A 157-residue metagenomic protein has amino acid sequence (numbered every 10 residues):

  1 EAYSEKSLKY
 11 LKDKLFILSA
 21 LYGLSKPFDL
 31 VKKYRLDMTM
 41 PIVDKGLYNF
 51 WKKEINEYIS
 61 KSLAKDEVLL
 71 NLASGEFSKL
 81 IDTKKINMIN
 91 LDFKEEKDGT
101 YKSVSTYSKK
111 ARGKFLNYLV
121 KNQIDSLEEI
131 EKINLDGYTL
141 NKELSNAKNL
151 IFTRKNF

Functional and structural regions predicted by a protein language model:
A2-A147, T153-F157: Internal, well-folded beta-alpha domain core
